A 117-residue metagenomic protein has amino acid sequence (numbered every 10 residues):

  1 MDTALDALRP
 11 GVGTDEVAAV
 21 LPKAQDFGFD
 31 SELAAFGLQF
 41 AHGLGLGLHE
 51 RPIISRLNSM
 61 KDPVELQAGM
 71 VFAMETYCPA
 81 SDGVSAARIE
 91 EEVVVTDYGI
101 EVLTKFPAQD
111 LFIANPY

Functional and structural regions predicted by a protein language model:
M1-Y117: Active-site neighborhoods and metal-handling regions in enzymes and metal-associated proteins
